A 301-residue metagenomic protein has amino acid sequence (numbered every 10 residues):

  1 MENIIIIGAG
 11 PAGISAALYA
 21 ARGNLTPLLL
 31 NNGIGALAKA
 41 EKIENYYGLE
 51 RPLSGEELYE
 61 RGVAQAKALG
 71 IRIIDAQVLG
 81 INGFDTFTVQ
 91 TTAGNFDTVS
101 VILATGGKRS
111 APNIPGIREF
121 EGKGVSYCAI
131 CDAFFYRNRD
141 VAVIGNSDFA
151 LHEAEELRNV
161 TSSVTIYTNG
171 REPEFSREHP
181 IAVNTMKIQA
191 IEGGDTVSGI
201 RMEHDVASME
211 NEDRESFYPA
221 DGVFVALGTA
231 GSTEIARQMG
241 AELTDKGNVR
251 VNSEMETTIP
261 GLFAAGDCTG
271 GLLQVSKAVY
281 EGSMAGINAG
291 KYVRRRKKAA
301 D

Functional and structural regions predicted by a protein language model:
M1-N3, D75-A76, R137-R139, I259: Phosphate-coordination loops involved in phosphoryl transfer and adenosine-cofactor binding
I4-E57, R139-R171: Beta1-alpha1 glycine-rich phosphate/pyrophosphate-binding loop at the start of Rossmann-like nucleotide-binding domains
A17-L18, L151-E155, A265-D301: A conserved FAD-binding loop/helix module that cradles the flavin
L37, A66-F84, T88-Q90, F96-T98 (+2 more regions): A Rossmann-like FAD-binding core segment of flavoenzymes
K39-A40, N113-R118, F134-Y136, L157 (+1 more regions): Short loop/helix-cap segments at secondary-structure boundaries that form the rim of catalytic
L69-N138: Glycine/small-residue-rich loop that forms an oxyanion/phosphate-binding "nest" at active or ligand-binding sites
N113, E119-F135, L227-L272, M284-I287 (+1 more regions): FAD-site-proximal beta/loop scaffold in flavoenzymes
